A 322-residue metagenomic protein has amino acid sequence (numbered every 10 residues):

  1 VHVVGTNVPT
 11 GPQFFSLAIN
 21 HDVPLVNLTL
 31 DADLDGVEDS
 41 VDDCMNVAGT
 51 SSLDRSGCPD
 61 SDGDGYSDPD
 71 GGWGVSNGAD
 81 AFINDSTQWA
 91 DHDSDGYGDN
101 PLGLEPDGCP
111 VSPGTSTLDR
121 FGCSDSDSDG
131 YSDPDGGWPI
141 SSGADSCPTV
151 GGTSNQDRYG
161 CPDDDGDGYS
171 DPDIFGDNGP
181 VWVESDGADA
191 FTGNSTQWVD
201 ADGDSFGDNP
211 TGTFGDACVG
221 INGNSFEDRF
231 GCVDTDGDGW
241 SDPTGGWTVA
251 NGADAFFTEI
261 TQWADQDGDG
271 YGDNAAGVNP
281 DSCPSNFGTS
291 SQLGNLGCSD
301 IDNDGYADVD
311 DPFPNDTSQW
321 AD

Functional and structural regions predicted by a protein language model:
H2-D31: C-terminal edge strands of extracellular/lumenal beta-sandwich accessory domains
L28-D322: Extracellular calcium-associated, cysteine-rich motifs in secreted modular proteins
